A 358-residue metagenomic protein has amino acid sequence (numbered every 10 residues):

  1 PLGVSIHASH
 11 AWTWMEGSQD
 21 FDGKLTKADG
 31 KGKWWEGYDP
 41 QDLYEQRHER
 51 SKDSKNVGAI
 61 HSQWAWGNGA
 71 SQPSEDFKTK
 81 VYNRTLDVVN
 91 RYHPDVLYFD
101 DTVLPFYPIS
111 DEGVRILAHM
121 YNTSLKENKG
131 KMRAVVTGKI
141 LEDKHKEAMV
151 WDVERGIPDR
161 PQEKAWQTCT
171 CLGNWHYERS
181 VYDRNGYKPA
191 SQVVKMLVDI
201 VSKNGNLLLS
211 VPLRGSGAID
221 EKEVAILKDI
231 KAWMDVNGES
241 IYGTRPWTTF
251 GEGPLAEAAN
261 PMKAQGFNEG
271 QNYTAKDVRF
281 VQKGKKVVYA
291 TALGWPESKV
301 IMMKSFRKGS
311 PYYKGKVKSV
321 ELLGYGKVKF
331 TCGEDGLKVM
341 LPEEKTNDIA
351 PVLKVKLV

Functional and structural regions predicted by a protein language model:
P1-V358: Mature catalytic domains of secreted/periplasmic carbohydrate-active enzymes
